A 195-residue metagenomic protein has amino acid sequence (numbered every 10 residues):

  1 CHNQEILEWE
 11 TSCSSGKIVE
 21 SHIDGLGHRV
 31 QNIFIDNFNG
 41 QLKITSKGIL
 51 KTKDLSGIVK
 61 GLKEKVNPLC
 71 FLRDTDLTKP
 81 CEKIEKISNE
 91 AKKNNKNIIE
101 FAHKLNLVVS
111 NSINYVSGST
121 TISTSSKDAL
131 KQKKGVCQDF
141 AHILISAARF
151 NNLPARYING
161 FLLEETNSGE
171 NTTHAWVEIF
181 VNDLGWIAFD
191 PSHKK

Functional and structural regions predicted by a protein language model:
C1-L55: Intrinsically disordered, low-complexity N-terminal segments that are enriched in acidic
H2-T11, V116-G118, V136-A141, R149 (+1 more regions): A broad, low-specificity signal for short, low-complexity segments enriched in glycine/proline and polar/charged
W9-T11, V59-L69, P191-K194: Short intrinsically disordered coil segments
C13-S15, H28, I35-N37, T52 (+8 more regions): Generic structural "secondary-structure junction" signal
S21, G25-V30, N67, S125 (+1 more regions): Residue-level signal for pocket-adjacent positions within structured domains
T45, L50-D54, K60, V66-G135 (+2 more regions): Secondary-structure boundary elements
G57-I58, I187: Short, conserved charged micro-motifs
D139-K195: Hydrophobic/aromatic-rich core segments of domains that either
